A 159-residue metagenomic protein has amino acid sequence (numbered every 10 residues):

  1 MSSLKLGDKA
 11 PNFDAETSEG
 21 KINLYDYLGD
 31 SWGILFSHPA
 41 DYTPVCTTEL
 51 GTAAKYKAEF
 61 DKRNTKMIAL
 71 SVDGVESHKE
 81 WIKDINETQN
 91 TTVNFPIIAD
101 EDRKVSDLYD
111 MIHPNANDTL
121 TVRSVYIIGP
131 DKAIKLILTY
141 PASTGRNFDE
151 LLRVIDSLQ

Functional and structural regions predicted by a protein language model:
M1-Q159: Chalcogenol-based redox active-site neighborhoods
